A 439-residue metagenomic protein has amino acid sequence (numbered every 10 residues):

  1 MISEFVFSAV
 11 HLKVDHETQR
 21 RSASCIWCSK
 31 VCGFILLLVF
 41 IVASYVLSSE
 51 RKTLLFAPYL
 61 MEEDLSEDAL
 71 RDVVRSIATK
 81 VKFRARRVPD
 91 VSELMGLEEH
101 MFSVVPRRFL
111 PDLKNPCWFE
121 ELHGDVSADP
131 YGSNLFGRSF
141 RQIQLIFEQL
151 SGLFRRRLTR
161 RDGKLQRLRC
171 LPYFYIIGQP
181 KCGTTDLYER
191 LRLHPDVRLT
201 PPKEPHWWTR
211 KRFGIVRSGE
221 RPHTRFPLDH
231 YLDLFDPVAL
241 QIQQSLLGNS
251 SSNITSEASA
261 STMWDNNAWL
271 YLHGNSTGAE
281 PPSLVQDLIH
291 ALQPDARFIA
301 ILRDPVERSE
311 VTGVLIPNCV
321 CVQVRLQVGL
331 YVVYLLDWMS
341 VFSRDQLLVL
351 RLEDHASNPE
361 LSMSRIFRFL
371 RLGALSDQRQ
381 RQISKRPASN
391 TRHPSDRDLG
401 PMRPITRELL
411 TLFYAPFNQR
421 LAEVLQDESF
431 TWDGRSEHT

Functional and structural regions predicted by a protein language model:
I2, H11-S22, I41-K80, I316 (+4 more regions): The conserved 3'-phosphoadenosine-5'-phosphosulfate
I2-H273, L292, A296, R308 (+1 more regions): PAPS-dependent sulfotransferase catalytic core
K30-G33, L38, K52, D196-V197 (+4 more regions): PAPS-dependent sulfotransferase catalytic domain
T159-R160, K164-R169, W264, G313-C321 (+1 more regions): Short glycine/proline-rich turn/loop motifs
Y175, D186, L288, R297 (+3 more regions): Amphipathic alpha-helical recognition patches that constitute DNA-binding helices
G219-P222, F226, T277, V322-L326 (+2 more regions): Short, surface-exposed alpha-helical recognition segments that flank or form part of ligand/macromolecule-binding
L228-D236, Q286, L335-L336, N418: Generic structural signal for well-ordered alpha-helices, preferentially at hydrophobic/aromatic core positions
